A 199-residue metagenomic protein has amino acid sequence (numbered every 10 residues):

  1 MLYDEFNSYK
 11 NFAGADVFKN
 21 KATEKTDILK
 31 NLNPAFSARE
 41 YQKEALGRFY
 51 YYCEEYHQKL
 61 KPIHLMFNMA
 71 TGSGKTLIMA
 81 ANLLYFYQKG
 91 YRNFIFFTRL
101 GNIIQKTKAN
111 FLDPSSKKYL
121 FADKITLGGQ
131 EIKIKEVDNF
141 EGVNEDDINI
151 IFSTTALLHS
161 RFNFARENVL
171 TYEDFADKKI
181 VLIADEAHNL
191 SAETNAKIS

Functional and structural regions predicted by a protein language model:
M1-A13, Y87, T154: Accessory nucleic-acid engagement/destabilization modules that flank
A13-N68: Conserved pre-motif I regulatory segment
K59-P62, V143-I148, N163-I180: Short basic/glycine-enriched coil/helix segment immediately N-terminal to the Walker B
N68-M69, F97: Residues at the beta-strand->loop junction immediately N-terminal to the Walker
S73-Y85: Motif I (Walker A/P-loop) of helicase-class P-loop NTPases
F86-L120: Conserved Walker A/P-loop ATP-binding site and its immediately adjacent core in helicase/helicase-like ATPase domains
K118-R166: Inter-Walker segment of RecA-like/P-loop motor cores
T155-H159, L170-S199: SF2 helicase catalytic motif II
